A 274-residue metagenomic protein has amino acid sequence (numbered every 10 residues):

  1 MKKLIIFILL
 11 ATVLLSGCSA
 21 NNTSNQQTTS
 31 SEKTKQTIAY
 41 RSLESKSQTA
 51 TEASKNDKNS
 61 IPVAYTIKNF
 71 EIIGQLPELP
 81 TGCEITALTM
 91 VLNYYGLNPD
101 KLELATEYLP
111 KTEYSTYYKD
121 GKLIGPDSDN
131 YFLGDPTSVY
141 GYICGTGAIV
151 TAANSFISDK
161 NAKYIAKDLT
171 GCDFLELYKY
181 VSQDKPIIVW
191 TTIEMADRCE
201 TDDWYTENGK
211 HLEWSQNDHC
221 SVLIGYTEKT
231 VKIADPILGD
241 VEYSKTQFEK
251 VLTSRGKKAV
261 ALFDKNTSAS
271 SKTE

Functional and structural regions predicted by a protein language model:
M1-T23: Sec-dependent N-terminal signal peptides of Gram-positive bacterial secreted proteins and lipoproteins
C18-T151, I193-M195, E200-W214, S270-E274: Active-site-adjacent structural segments surrounding the nucleophilic cysteine of cysteine proteases and isopeptidases
G82-E84, A166, I187-T191, V222 (+2 more regions): Structural recognition of the beta-strand scaffold that forms the well-ordered cores of secreted hydrolase catalytic
G134-L175, K179-Q183: Mid-length scaffold segments of soluble, non-membrane domains
K160-A162, S182-I188, T227-K229, K257-K258: Loop/turn elements at helix/coil->beta-strand transitions in domains of secreted/extracellular proteins
F174-E176, D197-T201, V241-S244: Extracytoplasmic/secreted cell-surface and envelope-processing proteins
L177-R198: Short, solvent-exposed, low-complexity loop/linker segments
D203-S215, S221-E274: Noncatalytic regulatory segments and standalone regulatory/sensor domains
